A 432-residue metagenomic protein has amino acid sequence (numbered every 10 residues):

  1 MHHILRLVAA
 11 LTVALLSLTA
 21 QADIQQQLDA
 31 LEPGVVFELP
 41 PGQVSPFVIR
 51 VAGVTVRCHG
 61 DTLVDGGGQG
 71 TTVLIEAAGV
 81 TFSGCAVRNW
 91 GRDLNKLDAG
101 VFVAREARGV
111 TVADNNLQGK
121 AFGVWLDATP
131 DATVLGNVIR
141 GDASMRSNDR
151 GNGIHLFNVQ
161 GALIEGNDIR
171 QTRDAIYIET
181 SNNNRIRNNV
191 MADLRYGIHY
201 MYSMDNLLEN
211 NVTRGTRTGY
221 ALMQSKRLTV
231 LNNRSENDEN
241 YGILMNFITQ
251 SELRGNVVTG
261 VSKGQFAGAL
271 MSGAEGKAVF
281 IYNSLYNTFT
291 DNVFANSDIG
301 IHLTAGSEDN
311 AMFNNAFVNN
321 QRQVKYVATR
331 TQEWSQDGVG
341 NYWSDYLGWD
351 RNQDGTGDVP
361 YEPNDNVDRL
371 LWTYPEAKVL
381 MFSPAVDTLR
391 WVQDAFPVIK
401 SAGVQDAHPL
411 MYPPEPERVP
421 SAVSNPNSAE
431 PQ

Functional and structural regions predicted by a protein language model:
M1-V8: Bacterial N-terminal signal peptides that target proteins for export
V8-S17: Bacterial N-terminal signal peptides
A22, G66-L74, L94-A104, G119-F122 (+9 more regions): Extracellular beta-strand/beta-solenoid scaffold signature
D29, V44-V56, V64-S83, R88-R108 (+2 more regions): Extracellular beta-strand-rich solenoid/capping regions of secreted or surface-exposed proteins that bind or remodel
G34-V36, P41, P46, G53-T55 (+19 more regions): Detector for repetitive beta-architecture
E38, V48, R57, D65 (+22 more regions): Extracellular beta-strand solenoid repeats
G136, V257-F280, N287, D291 (+1 more regions): Functionally critical loop-and-helix segments that line ligand-binding/catalytic clefts of soluble enzyme domains
